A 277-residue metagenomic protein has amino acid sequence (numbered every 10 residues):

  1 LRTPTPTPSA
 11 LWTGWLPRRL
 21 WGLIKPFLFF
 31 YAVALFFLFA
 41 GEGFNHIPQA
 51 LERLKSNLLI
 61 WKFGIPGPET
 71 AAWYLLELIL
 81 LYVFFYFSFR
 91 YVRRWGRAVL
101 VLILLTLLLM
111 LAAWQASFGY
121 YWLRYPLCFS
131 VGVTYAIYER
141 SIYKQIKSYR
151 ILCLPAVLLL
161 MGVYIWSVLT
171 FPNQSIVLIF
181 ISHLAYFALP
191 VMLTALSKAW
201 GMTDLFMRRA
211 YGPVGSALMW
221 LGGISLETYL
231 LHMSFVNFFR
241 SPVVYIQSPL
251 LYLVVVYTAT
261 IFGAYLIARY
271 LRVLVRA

Functional and structural regions predicted by a protein language model:
L1-P4, L178: Short N-terminal secondary-structure initiator segments
R2, A34-E42, F85, F89 (+7 more regions): Membrane-water interface at transmembrane helix exits
T3-G67, L81, S148, L152-P155 (+2 more regions): Transmembrane alpha-helical segments and their boundary/interface "anchor" motifs in multi-pass integral membrane
T5, S9, A72-W73, Y120 (+2 more regions): Alpha-helix initiation/capping motif
L20-A32, F36, L75-F87, P126-T134 (+8 more regions): Hydrophobic, lipid-facing residues on alpha-helical transmembrane segments of integral membrane proteins
A34, L38-G43, E52-S130, A136: Hydrophobic alpha-helical segments with transmembrane-like composition
Q115, W122-L127, V131, I137-E227 (+1 more regions): Alpha-helical transmembrane segments and terminal signal-anchor/GPI-anchor hydrophobic tails, characterized by long
